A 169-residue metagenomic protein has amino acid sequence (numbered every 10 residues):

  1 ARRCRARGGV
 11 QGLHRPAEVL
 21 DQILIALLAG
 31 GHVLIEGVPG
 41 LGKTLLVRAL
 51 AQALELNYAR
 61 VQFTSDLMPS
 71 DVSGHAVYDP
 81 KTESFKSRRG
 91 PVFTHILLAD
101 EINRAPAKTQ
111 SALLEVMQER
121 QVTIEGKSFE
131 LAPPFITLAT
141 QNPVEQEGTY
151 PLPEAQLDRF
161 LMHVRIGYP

Functional and structural regions predicted by a protein language model:
A1-V19: Dynamic helix-loop-helix/coil hinge segments at AAA+ ATPase domain boundaries and subdomain interfaces
Q22-I25, Y78-L98: Conserved alpha-helical scaffold flanking the Walker A/P-loop in AAA+ ATPase domains
L24-G30, V38-P39, R89-V92, F129-L131: Phosphate-binding P-loop
L27-T64: Walker A/P-loop
V33, L97, F135: Conserved beta-strand position immediately N-terminal to the Walker
G37, D100-E101, A112: Walker B catalytic acidic pair
V38, V72, T140: P-loop (Walker A) phosphate-binding loop of NTP-binding proteins
D79-S84, A105, T109, M117-P169: Canonical AAA+ ATPase core
